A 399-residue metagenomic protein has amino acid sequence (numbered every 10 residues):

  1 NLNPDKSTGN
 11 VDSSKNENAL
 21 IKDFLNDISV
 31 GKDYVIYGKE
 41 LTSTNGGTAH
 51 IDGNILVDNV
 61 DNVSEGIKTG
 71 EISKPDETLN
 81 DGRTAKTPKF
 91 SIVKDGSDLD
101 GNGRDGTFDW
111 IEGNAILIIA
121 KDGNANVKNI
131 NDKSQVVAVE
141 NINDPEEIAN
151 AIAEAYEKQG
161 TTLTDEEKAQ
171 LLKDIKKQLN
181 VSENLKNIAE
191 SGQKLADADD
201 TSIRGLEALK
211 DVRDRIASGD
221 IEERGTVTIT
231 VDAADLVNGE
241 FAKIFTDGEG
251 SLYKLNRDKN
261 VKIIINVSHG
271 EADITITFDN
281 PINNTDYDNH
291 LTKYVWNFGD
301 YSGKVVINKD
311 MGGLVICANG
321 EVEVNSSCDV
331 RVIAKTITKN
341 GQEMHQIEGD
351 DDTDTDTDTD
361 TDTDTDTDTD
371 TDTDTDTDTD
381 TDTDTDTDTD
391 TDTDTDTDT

Functional and structural regions predicted by a protein language model:
N1-D5: Sec-dependent, cleavable N-terminal signal peptides
T8, K89-F90, A115-I116, K133-V139 (+1 more regions): Low-complexity, intrinsically disordered short peptide segments enriched in small/polar/basic residues
G9-I111, L171, I175, L179-D351: Long, polar low-complexity repeats
R104-I116, K121-A125, S134, V139: Core subunits and conserved enzymes of cellular information-processing and envelope-translocation systems across
N129-D199: Hydrophobic alpha-helical segments and helix pairs
T353-T399: Long, acidic low-complexity intrinsically disordered regions
